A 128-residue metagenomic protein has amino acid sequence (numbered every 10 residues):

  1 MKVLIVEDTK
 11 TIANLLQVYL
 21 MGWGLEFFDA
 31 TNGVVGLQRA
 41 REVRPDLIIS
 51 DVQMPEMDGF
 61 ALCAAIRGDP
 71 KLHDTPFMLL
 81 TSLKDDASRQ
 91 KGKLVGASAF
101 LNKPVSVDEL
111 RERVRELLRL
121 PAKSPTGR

Functional and structural regions predicted by a protein language model:
E7: Conserved acidic carboxylate
K10-F28: Two-component/phosphorelay signaling modules centered on CheY-like receiver
V43-I49: Active-site beta3 strand of CheY-like receiver
D51, T81: Active-site residues of response regulator receiver
M54: Receiver (REC) domain active-site loop signature in two-component systems and cognate sites in sensor histidine kinases
V105-V114: C-terminal output helix
